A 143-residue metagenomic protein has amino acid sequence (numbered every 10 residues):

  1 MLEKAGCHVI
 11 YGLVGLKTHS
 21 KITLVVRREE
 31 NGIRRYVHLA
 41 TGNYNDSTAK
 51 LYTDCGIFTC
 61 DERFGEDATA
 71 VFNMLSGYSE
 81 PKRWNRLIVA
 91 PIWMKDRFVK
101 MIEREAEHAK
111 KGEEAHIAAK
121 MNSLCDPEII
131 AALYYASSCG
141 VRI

Functional and structural regions predicted by a protein language model:
M1-I143: Charged, low-complexity intrinsically disordered terminal segments
